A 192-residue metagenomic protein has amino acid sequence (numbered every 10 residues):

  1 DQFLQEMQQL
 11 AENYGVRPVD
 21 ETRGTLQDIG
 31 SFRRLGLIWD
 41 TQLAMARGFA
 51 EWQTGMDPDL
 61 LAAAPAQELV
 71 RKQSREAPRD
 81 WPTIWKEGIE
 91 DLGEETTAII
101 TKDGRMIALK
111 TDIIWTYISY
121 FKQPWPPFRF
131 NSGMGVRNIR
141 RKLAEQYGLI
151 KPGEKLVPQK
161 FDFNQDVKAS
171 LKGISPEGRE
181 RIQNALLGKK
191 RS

Functional and structural regions predicted by a protein language model:
D1-R129, R137-S192: Domain-core detector
